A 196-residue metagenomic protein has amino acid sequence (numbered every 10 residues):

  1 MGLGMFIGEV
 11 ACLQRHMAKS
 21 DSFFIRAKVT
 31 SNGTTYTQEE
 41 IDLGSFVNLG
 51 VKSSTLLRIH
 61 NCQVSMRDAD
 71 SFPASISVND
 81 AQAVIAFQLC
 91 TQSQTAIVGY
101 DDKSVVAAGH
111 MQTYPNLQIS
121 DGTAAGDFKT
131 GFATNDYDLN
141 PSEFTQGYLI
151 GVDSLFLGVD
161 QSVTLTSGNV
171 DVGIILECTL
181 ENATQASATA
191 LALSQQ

Functional and structural regions predicted by a protein language model:
M1-L3, I7, N32, L43 (+8 more regions): Feature targets compositionally biased, intrinsically disordered low-complexity regions with long contiguous runs
G2-Y36, V51-S54, M66-D68, T164-Q196: C-terminal interaction-tip segments
L13-I41, G126-Y148: Generic detector of solvent-exposed, compositionally biased contiguous segments
R26-T30, G44, H60, S65-R67 (+2 more regions): A structural detector for beta-sheet-dominated domains
E40-K103, G109, G173-E177: Beta-rich globular "head" domains
S45-G50, E143-F144, D160: Short secondary-structure capping micro-motifs at structural edges
T55-V64, G147-L165: Noncatalytic modules at the cell exterior or secretory-pathway interfaces, chiefly beta-strand-rich lectin/adhesion
Q92-I150: Extended, solvent-exposed segments with strong compositional bias
